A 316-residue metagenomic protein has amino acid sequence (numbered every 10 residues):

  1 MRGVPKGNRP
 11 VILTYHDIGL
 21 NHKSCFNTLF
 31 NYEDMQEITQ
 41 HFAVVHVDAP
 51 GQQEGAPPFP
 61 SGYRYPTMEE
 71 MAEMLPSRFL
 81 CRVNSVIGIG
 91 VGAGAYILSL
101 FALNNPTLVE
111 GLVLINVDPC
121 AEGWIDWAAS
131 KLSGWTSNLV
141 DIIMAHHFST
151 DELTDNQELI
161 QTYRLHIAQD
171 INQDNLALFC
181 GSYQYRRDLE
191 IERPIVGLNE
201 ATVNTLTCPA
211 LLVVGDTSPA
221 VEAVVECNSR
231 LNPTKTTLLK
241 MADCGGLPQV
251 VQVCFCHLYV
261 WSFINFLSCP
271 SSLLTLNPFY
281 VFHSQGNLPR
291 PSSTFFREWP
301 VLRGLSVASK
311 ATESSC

Functional and structural regions predicted by a protein language model:
M1-P60: Conserved HGGG/HGGXW glycine-rich cap/lid loop of the alpha/beta-hydrolase fold
M68-I87: Conserved acidic catalytic loop of the alpha/beta-hydrolase fold
V86-I89, G111-V113: Residue in the alpha/beta-hydrolase core beta-strand immediately N-terminal to the catalytic nucleophile
G94-A95, H257: Catalytic nucleophile loop
Y96-I142: Flexible "cap/lid" loop of the alpha/beta hydrolase fold
I171-K240, Q249, H283-P291, F296-A308 (+1 more regions): Conserved serine/cysteine hydrolase catalytic core
Q249-S271, F282-L288, F296: Post-His helix in hydrolase/transferase enzymes
